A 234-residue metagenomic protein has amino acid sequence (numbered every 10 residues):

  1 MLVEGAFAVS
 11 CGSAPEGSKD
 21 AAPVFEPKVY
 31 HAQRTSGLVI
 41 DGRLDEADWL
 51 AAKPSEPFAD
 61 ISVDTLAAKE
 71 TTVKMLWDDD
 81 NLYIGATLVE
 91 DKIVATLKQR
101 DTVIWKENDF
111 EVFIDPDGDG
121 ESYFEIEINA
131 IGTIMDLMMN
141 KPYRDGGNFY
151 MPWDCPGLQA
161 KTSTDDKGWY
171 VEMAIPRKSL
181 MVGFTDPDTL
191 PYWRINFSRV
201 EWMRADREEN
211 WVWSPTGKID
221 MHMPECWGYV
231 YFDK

Functional and structural regions predicted by a protein language model:
M1-A8: Bacterial N-terminal signal peptides
C11-K234: Structural preference for beta-rich elements and adjacent junctions enriched in aromatics
